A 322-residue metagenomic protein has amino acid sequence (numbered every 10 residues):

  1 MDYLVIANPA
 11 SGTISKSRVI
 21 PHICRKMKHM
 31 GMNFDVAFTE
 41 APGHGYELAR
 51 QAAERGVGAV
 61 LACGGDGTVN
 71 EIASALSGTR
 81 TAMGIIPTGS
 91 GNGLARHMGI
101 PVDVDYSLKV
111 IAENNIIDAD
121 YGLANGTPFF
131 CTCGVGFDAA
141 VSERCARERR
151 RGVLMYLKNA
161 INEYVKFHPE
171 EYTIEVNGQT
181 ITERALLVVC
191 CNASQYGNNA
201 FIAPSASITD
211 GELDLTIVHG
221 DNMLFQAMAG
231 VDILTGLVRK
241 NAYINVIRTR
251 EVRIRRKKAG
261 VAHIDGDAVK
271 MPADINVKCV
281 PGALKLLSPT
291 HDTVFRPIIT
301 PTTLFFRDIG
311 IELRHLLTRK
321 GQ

Functional and structural regions predicted by a protein language model:
M1-V60, T293, T303-Q322: ATP/NTP phosphate-donor binding region
L4, M30, G78-A82, I86-C190: Catalytic core of DAGKc-family lipid kinases
P9, C63-G65, T88: Glycine-rich beta-strand-to-loop/alpha-helix junction loops that act as flexible
K16, V176, S207, I217-Q322: ATP/nucleoside-binding phosphotransfer catalytic cores, i.e., glycine-rich phosphate-binding loops
G45, G67-I72, G93: Short glycine/serine/threonine-rich phosphate/pyrophosphate-binding segments that cradle anionic phosphate groups
G134, V189-I202, A268: Glycine-rich phosphate/pyrophosphate-binding beta-alpha loops
R147-M155, P204-F225: Gly/Ser/Thr-rich active-site loops/lids in small-molecule metabolic enzymes that frequently grip phosphoryl groups
H168-E170, R184-L186, T209-D214, R248-V252: A generic structural signal for short beta-strands and their flanking turns/coil linkers
